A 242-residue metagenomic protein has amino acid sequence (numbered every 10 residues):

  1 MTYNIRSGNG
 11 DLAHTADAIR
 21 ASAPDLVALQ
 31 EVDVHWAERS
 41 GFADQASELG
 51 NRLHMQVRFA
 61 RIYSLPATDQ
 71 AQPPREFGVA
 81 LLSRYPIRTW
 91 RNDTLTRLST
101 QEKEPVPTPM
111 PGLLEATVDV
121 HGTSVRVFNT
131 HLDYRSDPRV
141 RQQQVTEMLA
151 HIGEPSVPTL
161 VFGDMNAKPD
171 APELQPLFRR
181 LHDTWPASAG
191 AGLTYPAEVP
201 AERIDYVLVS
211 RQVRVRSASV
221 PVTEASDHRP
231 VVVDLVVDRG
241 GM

Functional and structural regions predicted by a protein language model:
M1-I5, T15-G41, L82, A116 (+6 more regions): Active-site beta-strand/loop signature of hydrolases that rely on acidic residues for catalysis
M1-M55, F59-F77, Q142, T146 (+1 more regions): N-terminal, active-site-proximal structural segment of metallo-dependent hydrolase catalytic domains
V34, L95-V106, T130-P138: Surface-exposed cleft-lining segments at the edges of enzyme active sites
R39-G41, Q56-S83, V106, R139 (+3 more regions): Active site of divalent-metal-dependent phosphoester/diester hydrolases
E48-Q56, D119, H151, E173-R180: Alpha-helical structural signal in soluble globular domains
L65-T68, T89-L95: Membrane-interface segments of envelope glycosyltransferases acting on lipid-linked substrates or membrane lipids
R75, V79, S83-R88, T108-N129 (+2 more regions): Beta-strand-turn-beta hairpins that frame and shape the catalytic cleft of phosphate-ester-processing enzymes
